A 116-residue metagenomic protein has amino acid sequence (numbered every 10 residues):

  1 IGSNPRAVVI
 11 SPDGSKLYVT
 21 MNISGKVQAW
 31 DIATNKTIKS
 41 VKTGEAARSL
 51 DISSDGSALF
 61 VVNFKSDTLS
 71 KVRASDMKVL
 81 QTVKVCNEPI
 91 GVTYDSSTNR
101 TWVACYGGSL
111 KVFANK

Functional and structural regions predicted by a protein language model:
I1-K116: Predominantly soluble domains enriched in secretory-pathway, periplasmic, or organellar proteins
